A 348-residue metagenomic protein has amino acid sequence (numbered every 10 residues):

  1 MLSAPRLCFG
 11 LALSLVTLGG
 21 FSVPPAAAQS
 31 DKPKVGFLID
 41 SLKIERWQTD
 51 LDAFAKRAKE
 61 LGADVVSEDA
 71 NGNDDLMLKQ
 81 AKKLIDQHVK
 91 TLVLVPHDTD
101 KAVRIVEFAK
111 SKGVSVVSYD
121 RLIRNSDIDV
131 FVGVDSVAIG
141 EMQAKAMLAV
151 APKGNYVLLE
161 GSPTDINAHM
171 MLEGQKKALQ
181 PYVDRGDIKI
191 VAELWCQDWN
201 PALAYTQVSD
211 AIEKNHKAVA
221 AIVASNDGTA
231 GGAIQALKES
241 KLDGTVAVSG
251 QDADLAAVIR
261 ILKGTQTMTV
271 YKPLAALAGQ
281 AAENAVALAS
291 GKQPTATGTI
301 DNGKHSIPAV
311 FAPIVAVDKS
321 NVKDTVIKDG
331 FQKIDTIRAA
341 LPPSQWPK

Functional and structural regions predicted by a protein language model:
M1-A4: N-terminal secretory signal peptides that target proteins for export/translocation
C8-G20: Bacterial N-terminal signal peptides
S14, P25-A26: Cleavable N-terminal signal peptides
A27-K348: A residue-level marker of the well-folded mature domains of exported/periplasmic proteins
